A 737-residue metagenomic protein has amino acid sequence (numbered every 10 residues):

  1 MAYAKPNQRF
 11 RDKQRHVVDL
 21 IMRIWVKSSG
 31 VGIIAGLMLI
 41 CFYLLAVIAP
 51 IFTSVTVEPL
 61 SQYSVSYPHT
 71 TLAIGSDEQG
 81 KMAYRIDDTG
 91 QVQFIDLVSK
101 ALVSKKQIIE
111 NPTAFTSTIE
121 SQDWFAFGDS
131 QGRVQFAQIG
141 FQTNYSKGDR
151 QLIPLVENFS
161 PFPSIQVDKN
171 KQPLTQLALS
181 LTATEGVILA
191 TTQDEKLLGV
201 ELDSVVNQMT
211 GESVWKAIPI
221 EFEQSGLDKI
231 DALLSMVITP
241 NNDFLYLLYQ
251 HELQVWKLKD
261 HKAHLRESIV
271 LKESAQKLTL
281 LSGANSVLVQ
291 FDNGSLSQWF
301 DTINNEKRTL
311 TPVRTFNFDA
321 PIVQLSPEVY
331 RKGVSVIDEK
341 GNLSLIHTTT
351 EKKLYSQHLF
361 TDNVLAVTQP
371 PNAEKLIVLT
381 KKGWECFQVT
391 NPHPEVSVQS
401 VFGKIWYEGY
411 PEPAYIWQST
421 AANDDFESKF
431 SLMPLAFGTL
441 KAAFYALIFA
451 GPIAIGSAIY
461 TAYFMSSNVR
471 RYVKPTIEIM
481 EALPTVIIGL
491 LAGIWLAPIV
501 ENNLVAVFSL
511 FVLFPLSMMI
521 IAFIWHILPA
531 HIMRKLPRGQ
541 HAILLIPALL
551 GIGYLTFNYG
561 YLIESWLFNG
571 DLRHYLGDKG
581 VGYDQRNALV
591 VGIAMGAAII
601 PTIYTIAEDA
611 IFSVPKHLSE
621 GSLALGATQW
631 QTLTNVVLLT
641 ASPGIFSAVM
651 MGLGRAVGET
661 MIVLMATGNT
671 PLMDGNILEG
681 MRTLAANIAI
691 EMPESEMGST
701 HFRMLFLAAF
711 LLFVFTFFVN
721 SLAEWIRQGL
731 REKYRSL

Functional and structural regions predicted by a protein language model:
P59-V65, A101-Q107, F162-K169, W215-D228 (+3 more regions): A short beta-strand motif characteristic of beta-propeller blades
P68-S76, E110-D123, F162-S180, G226-P240 (+3 more regions): Repeated scaffold domains used in trafficking and secretory/extracellular systems, primarily beta-propellers
K429-A443, A497-L516, K535-T602: Loop-to-helix entry region at the N-terminal start of transmembrane alpha-helices in multi-pass membrane transporters
A446-I477, I521-P529, A723-E732: Transmembrane-helix boundary motif in ABC transporter permease subunits
I520-A530, E608, F612, K616 (+2 more regions): C-terminal transmembrane helix and the adjacent membrane-cytosol boundary/short C-terminal tail of inner/organellar
K579-V581, V663-F713: Interhelical loop and adjacent transmembrane-helix boundary motif in polytopic membrane transport permeases
Y604-I606, V614, Q629-L664: Transmembrane alpha-helices
